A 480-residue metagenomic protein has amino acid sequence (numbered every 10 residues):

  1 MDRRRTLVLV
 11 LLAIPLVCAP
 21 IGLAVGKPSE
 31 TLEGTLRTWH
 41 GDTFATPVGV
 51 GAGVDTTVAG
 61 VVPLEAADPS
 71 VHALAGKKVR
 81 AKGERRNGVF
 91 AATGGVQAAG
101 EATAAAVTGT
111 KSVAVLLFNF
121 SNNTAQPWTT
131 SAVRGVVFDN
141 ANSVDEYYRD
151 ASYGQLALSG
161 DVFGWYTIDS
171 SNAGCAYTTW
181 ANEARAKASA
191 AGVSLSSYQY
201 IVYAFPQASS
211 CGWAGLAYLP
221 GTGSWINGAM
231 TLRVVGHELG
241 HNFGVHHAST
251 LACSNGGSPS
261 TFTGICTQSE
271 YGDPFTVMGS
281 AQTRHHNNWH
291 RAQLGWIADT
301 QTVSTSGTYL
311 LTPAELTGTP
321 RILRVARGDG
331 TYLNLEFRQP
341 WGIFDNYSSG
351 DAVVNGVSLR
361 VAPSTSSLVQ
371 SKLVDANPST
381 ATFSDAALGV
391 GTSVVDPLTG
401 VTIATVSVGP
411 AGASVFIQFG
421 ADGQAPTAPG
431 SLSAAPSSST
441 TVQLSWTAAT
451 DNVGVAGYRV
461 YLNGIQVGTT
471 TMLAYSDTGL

Functional and structural regions predicted by a protein language model:
V10-A19: Bacterial N-terminal signal peptides
K27-V50: Structural detector for short beta-strands of small beta-barrel domains
E33, V62-P69, D150, Y218-A229 (+1 more regions): Non-catalytic C-terminal accessory/binding modules of secreted extracellular proteins
F44-P63: OB-fold (S1/OB) nucleic-acid-binding surfaces
D68-A73, E84-G236, G307-L310, R324-R327: Zn2+-dependent metallopeptidase catalytic core
L195, Q199-S348, P363-T365: Extracellular hydrolytic enzyme modules, especially secreted metalloproteases of the metzincin/thermolysin-like class
A421-G454: Pro/Thr/Ser/Gly-rich low-complexity, intrinsically disordered linker/stalk tracts
G457-L480: Recognizes extended acidic, P/S/T-rich segments that occur within or adjacent to Ig-like beta-sandwich modules
